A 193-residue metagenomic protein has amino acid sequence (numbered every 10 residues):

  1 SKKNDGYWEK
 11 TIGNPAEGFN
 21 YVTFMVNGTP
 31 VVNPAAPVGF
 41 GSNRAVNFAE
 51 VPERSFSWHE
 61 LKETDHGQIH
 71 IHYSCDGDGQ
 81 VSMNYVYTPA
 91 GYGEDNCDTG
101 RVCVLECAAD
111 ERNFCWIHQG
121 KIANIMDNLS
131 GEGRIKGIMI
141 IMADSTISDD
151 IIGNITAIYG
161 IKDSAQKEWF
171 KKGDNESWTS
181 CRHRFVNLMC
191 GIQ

Functional and structural regions predicted by a protein language model:
S1-E17, N27-P52: Aromatic-rich carbohydrate-binding modules that target alpha-glucans
T11, T23, M83-Y87: Residues within well-ordered beta-strands of beta-sheet-rich folds
G18-V26, G100, C181, F185-Q193: Short beta-strand segments enriched for Tyr within beta-sheet-rich domains, predominantly fibronectin type III
Y21-M25, N33-A36, D95-T99, N113-Q119 (+1 more regions): Short, solvent-exposed loop/turn and secondary-structure capping segments
G39-H59, I138, D150-I152, I161 (+1 more regions): Core domains of carbohydrate- and sulfate-ester-processing enzymes
E50-Y85, A90: Compositionally biased low-complexity segments at domain edges in trafficked proteins and select soluble regulators
C75-Q80, A109-G191: Cap/lid segment of the alpha/beta-hydrolase catalytic domain
N84-G91, C97-E111: Short beta-strand element of the alpha/beta-hydrolase
